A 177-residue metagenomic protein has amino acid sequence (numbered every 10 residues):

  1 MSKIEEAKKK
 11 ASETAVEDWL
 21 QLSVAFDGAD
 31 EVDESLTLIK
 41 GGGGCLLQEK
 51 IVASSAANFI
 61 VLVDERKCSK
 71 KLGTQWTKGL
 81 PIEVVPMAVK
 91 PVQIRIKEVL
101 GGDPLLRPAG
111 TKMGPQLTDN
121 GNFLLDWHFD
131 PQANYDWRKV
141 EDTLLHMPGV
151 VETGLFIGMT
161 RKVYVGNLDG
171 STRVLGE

Functional and structural regions predicted by a protein language model:
S2-K10, L22-E177: Conserved phosphate- and dinucleotide-binding cores of soluble alpha/beta proteins, encompassing both enzyme active
A15-L20: Glycine-rich helix-loop-beta junction characteristic of Rossmann-like nucleotide cofactor-binding loops
